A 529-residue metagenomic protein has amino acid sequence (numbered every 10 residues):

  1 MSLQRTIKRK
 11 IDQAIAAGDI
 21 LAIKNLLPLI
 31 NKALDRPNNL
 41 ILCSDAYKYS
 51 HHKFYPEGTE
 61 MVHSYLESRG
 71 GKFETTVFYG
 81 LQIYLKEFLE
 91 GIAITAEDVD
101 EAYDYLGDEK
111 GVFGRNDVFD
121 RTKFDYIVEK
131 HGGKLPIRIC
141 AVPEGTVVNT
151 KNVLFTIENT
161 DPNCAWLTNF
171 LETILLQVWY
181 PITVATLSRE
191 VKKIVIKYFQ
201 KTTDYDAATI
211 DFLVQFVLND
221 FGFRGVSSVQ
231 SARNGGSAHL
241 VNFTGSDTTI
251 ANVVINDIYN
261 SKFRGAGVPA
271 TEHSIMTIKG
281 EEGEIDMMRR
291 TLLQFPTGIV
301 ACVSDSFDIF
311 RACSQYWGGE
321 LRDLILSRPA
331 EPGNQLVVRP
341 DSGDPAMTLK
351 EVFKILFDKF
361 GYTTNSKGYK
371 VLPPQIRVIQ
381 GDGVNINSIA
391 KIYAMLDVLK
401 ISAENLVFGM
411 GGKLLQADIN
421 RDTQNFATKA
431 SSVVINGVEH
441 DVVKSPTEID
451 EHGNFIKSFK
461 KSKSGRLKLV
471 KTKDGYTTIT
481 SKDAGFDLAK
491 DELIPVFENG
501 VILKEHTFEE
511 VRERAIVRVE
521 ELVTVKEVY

Functional and structural regions predicted by a protein language model:
S2-I11: Short amphipathic alpha-helical heptad-repeat segments
T6, A22-N25, G80-Y84, F88 (+7 more regions): Exposed alpha-helical structural elements
Q13-I23: Charged, low-complexity interaction regions
L27-F73, K110, T122-P136, C140 (+2 more regions): Buried, small/hydrophobic-residue-enriched core segments of structured protein domains
K32-E87, G91, F243-T244, T248-V254 (+6 more regions): Gly/Ser/Thr/Ala-enriched C-terminal appendages of enzymes
H63-K130: N-terminal, Lys/Arg-enriched amphipathic/low-complexity engagement segments that precede the first folded domain
V118, R189, V525-Y529: Short glycine-rich, low-complexity/disordered patches
